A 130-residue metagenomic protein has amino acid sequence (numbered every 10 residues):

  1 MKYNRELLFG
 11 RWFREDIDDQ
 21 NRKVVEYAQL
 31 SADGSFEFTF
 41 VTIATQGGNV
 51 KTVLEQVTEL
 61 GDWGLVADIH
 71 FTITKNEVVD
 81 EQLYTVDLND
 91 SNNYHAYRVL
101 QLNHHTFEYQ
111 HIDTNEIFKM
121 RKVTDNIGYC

Functional and structural regions predicted by a protein language model:
M1-V66, F71-C130: Lipid interaction determinants
